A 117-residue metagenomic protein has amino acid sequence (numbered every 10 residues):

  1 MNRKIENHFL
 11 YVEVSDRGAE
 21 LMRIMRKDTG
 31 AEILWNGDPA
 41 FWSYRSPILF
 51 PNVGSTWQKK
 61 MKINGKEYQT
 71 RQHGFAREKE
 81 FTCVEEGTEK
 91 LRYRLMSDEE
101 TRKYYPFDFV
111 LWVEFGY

Functional and structural regions predicted by a protein language model:
M1-Y117: Surface-exposed acidic/polar loop and edge beta-strand patches at domain peripheries
